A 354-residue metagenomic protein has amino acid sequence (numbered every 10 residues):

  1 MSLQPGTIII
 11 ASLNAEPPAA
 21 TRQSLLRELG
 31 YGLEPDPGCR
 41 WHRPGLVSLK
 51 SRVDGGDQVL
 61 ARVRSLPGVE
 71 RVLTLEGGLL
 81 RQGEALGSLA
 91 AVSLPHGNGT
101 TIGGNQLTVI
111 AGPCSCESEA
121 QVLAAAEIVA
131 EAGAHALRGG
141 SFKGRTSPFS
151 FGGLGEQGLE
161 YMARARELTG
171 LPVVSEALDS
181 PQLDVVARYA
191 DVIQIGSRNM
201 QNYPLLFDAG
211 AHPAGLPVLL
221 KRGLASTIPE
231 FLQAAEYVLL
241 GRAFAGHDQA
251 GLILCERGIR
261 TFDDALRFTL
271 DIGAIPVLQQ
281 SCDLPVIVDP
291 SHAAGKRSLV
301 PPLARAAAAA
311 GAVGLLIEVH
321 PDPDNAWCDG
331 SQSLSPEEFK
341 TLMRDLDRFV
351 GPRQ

Functional and structural regions predicted by a protein language model:
M1-V109: Non-catalytic terminal accessory/regulatory regions of metabolic enzymes
N14, L154, L171-P181, D191-L206 (+3 more regions): Catalytic beta/alpha-barrel core
N14, S51, L107-A124, S147-G152 (+4 more regions): Active-site mouth loops of central-metabolism enzymes
L89-C114, R145-P148, Q279-V288: N-terminal small/glycine-rich loop or linker at the start of catalytic domains across soluble metabolic enzymes
I102, G210-V319: Catalytic alpha/beta core domains of metabolic enzymes, predominantly
L107-P113, H135-G139, V173-E176, I193-I195 (+4 more regions): Hydrophobic faces of well-ordered beta-strands that scaffold small-molecule active sites in alpha/beta enzyme cores
R138-E156, H320-S333: Glycine-rich, proline-tolerant flexible connector loops at the mouths of alpha/beta enzymes
F151-S175, A209-P217, I272-V286, Q332-Q354: Alpha-helix-loop-beta-strand connector modules within alpha/beta enzyme cores
